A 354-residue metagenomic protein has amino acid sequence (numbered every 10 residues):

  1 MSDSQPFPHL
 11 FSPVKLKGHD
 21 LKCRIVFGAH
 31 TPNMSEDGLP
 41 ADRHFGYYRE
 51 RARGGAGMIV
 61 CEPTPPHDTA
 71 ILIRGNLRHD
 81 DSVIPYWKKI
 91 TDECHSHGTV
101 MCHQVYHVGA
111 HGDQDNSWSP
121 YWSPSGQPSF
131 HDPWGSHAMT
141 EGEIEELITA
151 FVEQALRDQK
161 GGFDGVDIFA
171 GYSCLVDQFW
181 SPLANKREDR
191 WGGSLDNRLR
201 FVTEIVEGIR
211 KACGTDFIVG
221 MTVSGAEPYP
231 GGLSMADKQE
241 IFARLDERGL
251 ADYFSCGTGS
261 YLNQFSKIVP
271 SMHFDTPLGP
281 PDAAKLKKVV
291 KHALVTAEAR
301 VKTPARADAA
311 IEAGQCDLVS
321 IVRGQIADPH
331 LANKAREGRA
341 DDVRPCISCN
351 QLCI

Functional and structural regions predicted by a protein language model:
M1-I354: Flavin-dependent oxidoreductase catalytic cores
